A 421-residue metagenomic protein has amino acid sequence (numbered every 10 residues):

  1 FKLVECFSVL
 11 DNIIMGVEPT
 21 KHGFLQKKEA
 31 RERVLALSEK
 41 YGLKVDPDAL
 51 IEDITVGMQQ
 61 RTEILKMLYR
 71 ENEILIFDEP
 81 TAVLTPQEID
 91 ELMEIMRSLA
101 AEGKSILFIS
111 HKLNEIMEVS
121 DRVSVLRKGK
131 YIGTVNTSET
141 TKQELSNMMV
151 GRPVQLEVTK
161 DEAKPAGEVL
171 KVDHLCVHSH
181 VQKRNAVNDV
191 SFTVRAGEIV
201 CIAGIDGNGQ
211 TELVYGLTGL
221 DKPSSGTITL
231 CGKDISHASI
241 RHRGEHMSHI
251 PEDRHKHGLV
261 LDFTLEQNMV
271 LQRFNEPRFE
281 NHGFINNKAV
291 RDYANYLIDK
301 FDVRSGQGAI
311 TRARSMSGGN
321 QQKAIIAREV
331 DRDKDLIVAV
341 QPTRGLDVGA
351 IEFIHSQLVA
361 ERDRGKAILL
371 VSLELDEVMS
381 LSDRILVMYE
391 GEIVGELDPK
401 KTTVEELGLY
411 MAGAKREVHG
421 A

Functional and structural regions predicted by a protein language model:
F1-A421: Glycine-rich phosphate-binding loops of nucleotide-dependent enzymes
